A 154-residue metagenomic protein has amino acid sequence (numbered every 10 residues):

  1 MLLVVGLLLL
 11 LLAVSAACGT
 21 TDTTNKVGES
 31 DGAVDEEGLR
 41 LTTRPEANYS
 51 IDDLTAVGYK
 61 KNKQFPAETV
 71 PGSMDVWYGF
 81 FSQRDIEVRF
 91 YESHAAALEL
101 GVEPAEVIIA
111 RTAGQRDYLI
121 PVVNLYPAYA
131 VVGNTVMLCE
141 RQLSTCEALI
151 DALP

Functional and structural regions predicted by a protein language model:
M1-A16: Sec-dependent bacterial lipoprotein signal peptides
V14-E29: Bacterial lipoprotein signal-peptidase II cleavage site
K26-S50: Post-signal peptide N-terminal segment of mature Sec-exported envelope proteins
D31, Q115-P154: A short, solvent-exposed beta-edge/loop patch
G32-A33, V76, Q83, A128: Generic signal for short, ordered secondary-structure residues within or immediately flanking folded domains
E36-L41, D85-F90, G133-E140: Second-shell loop/turn segments in exported
R44-V122: Short, solvent-exposed recognition patches
